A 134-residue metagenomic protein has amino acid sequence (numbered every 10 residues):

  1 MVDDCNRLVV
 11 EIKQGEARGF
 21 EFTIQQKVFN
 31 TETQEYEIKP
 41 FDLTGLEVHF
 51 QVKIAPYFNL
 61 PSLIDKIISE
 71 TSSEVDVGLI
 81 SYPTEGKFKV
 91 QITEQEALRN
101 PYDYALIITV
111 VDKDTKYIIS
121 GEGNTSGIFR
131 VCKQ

Functional and structural regions predicted by a protein language model:
M1-Q134: Contiguous segments within soluble domain cores/interaction surfaces
